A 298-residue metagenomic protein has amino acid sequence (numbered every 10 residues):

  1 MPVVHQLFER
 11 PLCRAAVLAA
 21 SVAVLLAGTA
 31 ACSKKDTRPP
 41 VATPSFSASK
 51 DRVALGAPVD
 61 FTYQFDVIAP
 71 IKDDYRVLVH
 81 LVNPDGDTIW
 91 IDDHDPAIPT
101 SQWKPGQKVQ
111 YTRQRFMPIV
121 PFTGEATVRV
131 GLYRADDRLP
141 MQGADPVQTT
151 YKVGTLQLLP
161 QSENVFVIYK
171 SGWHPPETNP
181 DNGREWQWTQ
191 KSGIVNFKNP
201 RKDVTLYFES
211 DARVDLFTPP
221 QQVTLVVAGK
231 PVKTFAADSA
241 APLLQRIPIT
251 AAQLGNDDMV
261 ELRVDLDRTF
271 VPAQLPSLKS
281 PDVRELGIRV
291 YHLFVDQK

Functional and structural regions predicted by a protein language model:
M1-C13: N-terminal secretory signal peptides that target proteins for export/translocation
R10, R14, K34-T37: Low-complexity, charge- and small-residue-enriched intrinsically disordered regions
L12-L18, V204: Intrinsically disordered, low-complexity polar segments enriched in Ser/Thr/Pro and acidic
A16-G28: Bacterial N-terminal signal peptides
C32-K298: C-terminal luminal/periplasmic domains and tails of membrane-associated envelope-modifying transferases
